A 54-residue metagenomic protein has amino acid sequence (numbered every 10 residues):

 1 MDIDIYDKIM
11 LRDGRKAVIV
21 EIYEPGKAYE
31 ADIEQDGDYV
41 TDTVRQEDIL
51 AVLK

Functional and structural regions predicted by a protein language model:
M1-L53: Basic/aromatic-rich interaction segments and small domains that mediate binding to polyanionic partners
